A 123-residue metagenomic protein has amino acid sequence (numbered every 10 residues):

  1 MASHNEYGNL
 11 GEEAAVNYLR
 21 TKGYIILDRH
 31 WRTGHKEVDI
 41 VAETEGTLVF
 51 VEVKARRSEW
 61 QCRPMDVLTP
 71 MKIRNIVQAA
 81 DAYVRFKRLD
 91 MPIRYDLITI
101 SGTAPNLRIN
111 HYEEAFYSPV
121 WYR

Functional and structural regions predicted by a protein language model:
M1-R29: Acidic-basic catalytic patches of nuclease active cores, encompassing PD-(D/E)XK and other metal-cofactor nuclease
L19, V38-W60, I76: Conserved catalytic cores of phosphodiester-cleaving nucleases, focusing on short active-site segments
Y24-I25, L48, P92: Hydrophobic "anchor" residues on beta-strands that sit immediately upstream of conserved functional sites
W31-T33, A55, T99: Short, glycine/acidic-enriched loop or turn micro-motifs at the edges of active sites
T33-K36, P105: Short acidic/glycine-enriched loop/turn segments that link adjacent beta-strands
R57-Q78, A82: Mg2+/Mn2+-dependent nuclease catalytic core
F86-R123: Domain-level recognition of nuclease-like catalytic cores that cleave nucleotide substrates
